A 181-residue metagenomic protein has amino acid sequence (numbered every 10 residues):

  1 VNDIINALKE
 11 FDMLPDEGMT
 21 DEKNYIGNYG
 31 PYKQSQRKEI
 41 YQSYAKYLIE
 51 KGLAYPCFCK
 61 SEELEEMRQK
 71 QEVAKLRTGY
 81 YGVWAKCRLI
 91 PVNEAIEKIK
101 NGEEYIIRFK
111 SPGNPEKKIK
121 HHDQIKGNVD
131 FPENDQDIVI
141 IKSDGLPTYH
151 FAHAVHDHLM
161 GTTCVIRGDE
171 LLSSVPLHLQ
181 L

Functional and structural regions predicted by a protein language model:
V1-V73, S173-L181: N-terminal Rossmann-like or analogous alpha/beta NTP/dinucleotide-binding catalytic cores that position adenine
Y47-K51, Y55-L181: Active-site cores that bind ATP or allylic diphosphates and position pyrophosphate for catalysis
